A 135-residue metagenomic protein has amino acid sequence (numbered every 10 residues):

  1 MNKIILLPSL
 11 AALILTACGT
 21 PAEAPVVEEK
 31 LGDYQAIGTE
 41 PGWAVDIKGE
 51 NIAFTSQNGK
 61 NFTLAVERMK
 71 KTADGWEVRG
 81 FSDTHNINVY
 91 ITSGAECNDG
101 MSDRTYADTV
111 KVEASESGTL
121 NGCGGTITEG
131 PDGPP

Functional and structural regions predicted by a protein language model:
M1-L7: Bacterial N-terminal signal peptides that target proteins for export
I14-A17: C-terminal motif of bacterial Sec signal peptides marking the signal peptidase cleavage site
G19-P21: Bacterial signal peptide processing site
E23-K30: Transition segment at domain starts
L31-T92, G125-D132: Central antiparallel beta-sheet cores of small beta-barrel/beta-sandwich binding domains
D99-D103: Short consensus segments that form the blades of beta-propeller domains, in both extracellular/periplasmic
T105-P135: C-terminal partner/receptor-binding element of secreted or periplasmic proteins
